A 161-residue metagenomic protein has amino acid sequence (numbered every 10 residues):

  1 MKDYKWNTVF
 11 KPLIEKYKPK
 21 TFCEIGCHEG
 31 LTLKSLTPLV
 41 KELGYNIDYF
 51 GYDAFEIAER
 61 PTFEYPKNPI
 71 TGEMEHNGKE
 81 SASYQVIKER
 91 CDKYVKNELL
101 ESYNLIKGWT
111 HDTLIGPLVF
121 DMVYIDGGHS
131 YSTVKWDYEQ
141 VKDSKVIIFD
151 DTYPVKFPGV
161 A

Functional and structural regions predicted by a protein language model:
D3-A161: S-adenosylmethionine/decaboxylated-SAM
